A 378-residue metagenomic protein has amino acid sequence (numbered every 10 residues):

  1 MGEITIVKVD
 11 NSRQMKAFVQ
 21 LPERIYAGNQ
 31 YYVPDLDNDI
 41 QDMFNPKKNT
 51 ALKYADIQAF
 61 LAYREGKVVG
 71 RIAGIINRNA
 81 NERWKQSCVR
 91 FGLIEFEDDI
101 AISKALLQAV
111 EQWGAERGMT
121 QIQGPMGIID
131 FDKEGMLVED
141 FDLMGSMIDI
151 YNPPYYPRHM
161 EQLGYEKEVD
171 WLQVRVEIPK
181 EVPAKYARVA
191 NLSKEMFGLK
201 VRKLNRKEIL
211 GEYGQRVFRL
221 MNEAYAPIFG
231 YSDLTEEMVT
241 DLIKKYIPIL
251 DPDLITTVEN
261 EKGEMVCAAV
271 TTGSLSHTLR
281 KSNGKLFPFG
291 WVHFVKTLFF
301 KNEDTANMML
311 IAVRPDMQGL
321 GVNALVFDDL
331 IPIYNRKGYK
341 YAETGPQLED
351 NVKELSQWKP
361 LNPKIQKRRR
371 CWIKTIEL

Functional and structural regions predicted by a protein language model:
M1-Y31, D37: Generic start-of-chain signal for non-secretory N-termini
G2-I4, I150-I228: Acyltransferase donor/substrate-recognition loop-hinge adjacent to the catalytic core
P22-E65, I72-E82, L204-I311: A conserved beta-strand-loop-helix scaffold within acyl/acetyltransferase catalytic domains
E82-G164, S282-P360: Acyl-donor binding region in acyl/amide transferases
Q123, R175, T257, V270 (+1 more regions): Short beta-strand segments
P360, I365-C371: A structural motif corresponding to the C-terminal lobe/cap of the Radical SAM core domain
